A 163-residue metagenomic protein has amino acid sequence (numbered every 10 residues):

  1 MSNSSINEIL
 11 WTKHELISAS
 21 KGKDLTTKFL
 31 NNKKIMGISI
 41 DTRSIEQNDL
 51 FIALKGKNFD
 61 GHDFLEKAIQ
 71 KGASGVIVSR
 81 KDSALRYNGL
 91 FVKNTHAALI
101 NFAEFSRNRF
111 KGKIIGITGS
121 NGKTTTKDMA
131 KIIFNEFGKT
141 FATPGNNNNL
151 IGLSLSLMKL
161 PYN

Functional and structural regions predicted by a protein language model:
M1-N101, F105: N-terminal leader/targeting and accessory segments in enzymes
H14-S20, A98-N163: Phosphate-binding loop of NTP-binding sites
